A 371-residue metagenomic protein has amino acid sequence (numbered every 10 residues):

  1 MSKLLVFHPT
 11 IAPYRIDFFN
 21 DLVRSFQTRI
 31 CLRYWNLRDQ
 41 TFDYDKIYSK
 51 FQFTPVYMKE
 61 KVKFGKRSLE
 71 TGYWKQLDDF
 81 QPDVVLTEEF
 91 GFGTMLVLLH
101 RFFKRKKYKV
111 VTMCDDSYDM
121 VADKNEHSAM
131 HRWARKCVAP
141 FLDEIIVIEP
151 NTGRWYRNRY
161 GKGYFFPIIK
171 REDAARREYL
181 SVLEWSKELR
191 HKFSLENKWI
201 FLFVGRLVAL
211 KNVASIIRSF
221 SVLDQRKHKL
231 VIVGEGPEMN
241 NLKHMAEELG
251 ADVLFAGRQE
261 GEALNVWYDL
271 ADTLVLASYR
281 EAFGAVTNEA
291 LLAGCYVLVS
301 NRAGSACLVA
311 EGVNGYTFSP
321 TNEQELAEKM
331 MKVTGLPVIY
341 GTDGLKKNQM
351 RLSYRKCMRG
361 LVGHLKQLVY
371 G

Functional and structural regions predicted by a protein language model:
G93, Y108-S128, E144: A short, histidine- and acid-enriched strand-loop-helix "catalytic/donor-clamping" loop that lines the nucleotide-sugar
R135-S186, L195: Donor nucleotide-sugar binding/catalytic pocket of nucleotide-sugar-dependent glycosyltransferases
R190, S194-K211, I217-F220: Conserved donor-binding/catalytic core segment of Leloir-type glycosyltransferases
K243-Q259: Nucleotide-activated donor-binding/catalytic signature segment of Leloir-type glycosyltransferases, i.e., the conserved
R258-Q259, V266-A271: Short alpha-helical donor nucleotide-sugar binding micro-motif in glycosyltransferases
Y279: Aromatic "clamp/platform" in nucleotide-sugar-dependent glycosyltransferases that forms part of the donor/acceptor
Y296-V299: Short hydrophobic beta-strand element within catalytic cores of glycosyltransferases and related nucleotide-activated
E311-G312, Y316-E323, M331-P337: Conserved acidic donor-binding segment of nucleotide-sugar-dependent glycosyltransferases
